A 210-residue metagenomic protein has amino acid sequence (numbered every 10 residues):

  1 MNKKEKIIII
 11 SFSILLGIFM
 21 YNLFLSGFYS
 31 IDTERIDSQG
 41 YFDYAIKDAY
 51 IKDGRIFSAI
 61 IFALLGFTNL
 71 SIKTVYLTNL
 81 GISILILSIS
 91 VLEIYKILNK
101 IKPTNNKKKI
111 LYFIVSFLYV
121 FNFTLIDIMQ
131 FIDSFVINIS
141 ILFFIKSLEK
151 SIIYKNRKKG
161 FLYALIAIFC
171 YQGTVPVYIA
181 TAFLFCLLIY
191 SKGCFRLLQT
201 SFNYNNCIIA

Functional and structural regions predicted by a protein language model:
K4-R35, I208-A210: Transmembrane signal-anchor helices characteristic of membrane glycosylation enzymes that use polyprenol
Y21-F42, A49-I61, Y171: Extracytoplasmic catalytic/substrate-binding loops of multi-pass membrane glycan-assembly enzymes
A49-G81: Short hydrophobic/aromatic helix or loop-helix immediately within or flanking a transmembrane segment in polytopic
I51, R55, K107-I152, F169-T174: Membrane-interface micro-motifs in multi-pass membrane enzymes
G81-N105, K146-E149: Transmembrane-helix motifs of polytopic, lipid-linked glycan transferases
F144-K159, S191-F195: Membrane-interface transmembrane helices that cradle and orient dolichyl/undecaprenyl
R157-F183: Membrane-interface alpha helices of multi-pass inner-membrane proteins
V177-I209: Perimembrane helix-loop-helix junctions
